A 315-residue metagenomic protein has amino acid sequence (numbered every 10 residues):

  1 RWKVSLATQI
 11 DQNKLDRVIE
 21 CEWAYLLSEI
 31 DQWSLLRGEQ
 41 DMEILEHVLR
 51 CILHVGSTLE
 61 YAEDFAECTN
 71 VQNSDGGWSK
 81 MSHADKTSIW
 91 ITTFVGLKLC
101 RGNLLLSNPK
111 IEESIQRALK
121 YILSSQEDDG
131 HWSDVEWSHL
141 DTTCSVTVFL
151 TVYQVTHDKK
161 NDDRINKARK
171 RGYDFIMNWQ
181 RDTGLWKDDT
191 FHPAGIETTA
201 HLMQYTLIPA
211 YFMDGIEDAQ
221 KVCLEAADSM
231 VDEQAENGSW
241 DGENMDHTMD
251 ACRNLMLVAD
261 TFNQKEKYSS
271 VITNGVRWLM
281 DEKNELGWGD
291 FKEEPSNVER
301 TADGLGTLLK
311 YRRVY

Functional and structural regions predicted by a protein language model:
R1-Y315: Preference for long, amphipathic alpha-helical scaffolds in soluble/luminal domains and all-alpha bundles
